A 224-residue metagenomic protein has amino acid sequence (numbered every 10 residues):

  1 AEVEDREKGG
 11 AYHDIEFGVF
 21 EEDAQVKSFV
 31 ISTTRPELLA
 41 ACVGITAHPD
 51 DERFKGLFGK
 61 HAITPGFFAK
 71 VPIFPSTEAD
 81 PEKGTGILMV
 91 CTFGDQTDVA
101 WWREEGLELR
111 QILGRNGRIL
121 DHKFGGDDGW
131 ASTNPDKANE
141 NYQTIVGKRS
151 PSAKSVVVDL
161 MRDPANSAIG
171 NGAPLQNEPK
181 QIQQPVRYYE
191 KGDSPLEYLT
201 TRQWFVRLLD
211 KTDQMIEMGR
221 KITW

Functional and structural regions predicted by a protein language model:
A1-V3, A11-H13, V19-W224: Non-cofactor substrate-recognition interfaces
